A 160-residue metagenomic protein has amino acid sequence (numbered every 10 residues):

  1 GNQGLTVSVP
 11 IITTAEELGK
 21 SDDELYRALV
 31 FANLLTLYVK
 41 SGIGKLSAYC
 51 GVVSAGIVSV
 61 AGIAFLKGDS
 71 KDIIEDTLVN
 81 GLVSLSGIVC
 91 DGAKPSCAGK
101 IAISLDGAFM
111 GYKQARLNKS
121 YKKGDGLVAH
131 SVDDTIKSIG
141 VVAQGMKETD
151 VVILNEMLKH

Functional and structural regions predicted by a protein language model:
G1-V9, G51-S54: Conserved phosphate/anionic-ligand binding catalytic regions in large, soluble enzymes, centered on
N2-G4, Y38-K45: Hydrophobic, small-residue-rich transmembrane alpha-helices and their short perimembrane loops in multi-pass membrane
G4-K20, V60-G68: Alpha-helical support elements that line or immediately flank enzyme active sites and cofactor-binding pockets
S21-V39, L78-G87: Acidic-glycine-rich active-site phosphate/pyrophosphate-binding loop
L37, I57-A61, D106: Feature representing long, continuous alpha-helical segments
G42-C50, G92-G99: A short glycine/serine-rich beta->alpha loop
I43-I73: C-terminal structural cap/anchor segments
G68-H160: Functionally critical mobile loop/hinge segments
